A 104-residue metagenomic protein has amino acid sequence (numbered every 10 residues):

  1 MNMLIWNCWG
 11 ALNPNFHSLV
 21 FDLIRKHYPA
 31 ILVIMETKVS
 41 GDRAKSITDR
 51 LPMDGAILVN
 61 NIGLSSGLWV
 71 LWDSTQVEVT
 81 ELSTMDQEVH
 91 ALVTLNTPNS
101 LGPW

Functional and structural regions predicted by a protein language model:
M1-W104: Short phosphate/oxyanion-binding micro-motifs
